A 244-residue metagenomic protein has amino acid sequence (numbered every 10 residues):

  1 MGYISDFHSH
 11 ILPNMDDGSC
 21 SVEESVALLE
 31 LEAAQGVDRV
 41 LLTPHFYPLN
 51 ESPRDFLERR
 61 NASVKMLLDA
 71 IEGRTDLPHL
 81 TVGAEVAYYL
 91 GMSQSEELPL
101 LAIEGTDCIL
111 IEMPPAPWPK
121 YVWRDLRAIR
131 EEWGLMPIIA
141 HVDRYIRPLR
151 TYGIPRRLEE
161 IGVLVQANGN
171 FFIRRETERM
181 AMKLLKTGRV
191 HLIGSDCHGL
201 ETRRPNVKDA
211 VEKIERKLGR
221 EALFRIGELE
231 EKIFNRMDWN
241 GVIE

Functional and structural regions predicted by a protein language model:
M1-D76: An N-terminally biased module of ancient metal coordination in phosphate/nucleic-acid-related enzymes
S5-F7, T43, I111, A140 (+1 more regions): Active-site flanking residues adjacent to catalytic metal/cofactor-binding acidic residues
H10-L12, H45-F46, G83-Y89, P114-A116 (+4 more regions): Active-site beta-loop-alpha junctions enriched in small/polar residues
A33, R130-E131, L185-K186: Non-catalytic positions within long, well-ordered alpha-helices that form the structural scaffold/packing of enzyme
D38-R39, L135, H191: Short acidic/polar active-site loop segments enriched in Thr and Asp
E51-Q166: Extended substrate/RNA-proximal surfaces in nucleic-acid metabolism proteins
R189-P205: Short acidic/histidine-rich active-site segments
V211-E244: Mid-to-C-terminal alpha-helical segments outside catalytic/metal-binding sites
